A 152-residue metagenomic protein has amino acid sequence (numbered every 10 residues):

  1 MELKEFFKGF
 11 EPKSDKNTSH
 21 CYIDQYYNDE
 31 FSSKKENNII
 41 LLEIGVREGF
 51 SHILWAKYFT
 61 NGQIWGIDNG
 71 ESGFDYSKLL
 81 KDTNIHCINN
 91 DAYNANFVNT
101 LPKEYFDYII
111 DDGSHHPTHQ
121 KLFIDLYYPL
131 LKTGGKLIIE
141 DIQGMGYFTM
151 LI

Functional and structural regions predicted by a protein language model:
M1-I110, S114-I152: A short alpha-helical cap/connector motif
